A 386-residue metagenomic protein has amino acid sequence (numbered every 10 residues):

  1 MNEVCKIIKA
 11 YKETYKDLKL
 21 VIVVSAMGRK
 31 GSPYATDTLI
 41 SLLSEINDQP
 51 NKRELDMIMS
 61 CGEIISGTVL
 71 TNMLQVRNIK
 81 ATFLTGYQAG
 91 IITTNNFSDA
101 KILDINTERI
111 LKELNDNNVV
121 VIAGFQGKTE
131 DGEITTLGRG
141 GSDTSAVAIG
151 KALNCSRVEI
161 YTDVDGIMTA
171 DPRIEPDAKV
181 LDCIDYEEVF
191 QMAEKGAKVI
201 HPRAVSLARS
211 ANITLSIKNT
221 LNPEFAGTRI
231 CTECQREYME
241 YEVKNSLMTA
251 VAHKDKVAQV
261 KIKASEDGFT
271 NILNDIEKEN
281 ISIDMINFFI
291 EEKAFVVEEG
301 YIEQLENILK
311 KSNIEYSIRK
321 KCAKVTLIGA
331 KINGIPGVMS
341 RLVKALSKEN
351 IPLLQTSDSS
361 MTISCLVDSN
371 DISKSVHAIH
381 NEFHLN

Functional and structural regions predicted by a protein language model:
M1-V205, V367-D368: Nucleotide/pyrophosphate-binding catalytic subdomain
L18, I79, I213, I281 (+1 more regions): Short phosphate-binding/catalytic loops that engage adenosine nucleotides
V24-T36, I217-Y238: Terminal amphipathic helices with adjacent charged low-complexity linkers/tails
R157-Y161, L215-I217, D284-M285: Short hydrophobic alpha-helical runs that function as membrane-insertion/retention elements
A197-R203, L207, A211-A226: Conserved glycine-bearing catalytic or ligand-binding loops at nucleotide- and phosphate-handling centers of large
T228-N386: A conserved regulatory-domain signal marking ACT and ACT-like small-molecule sensing domains and adjacent regulatory
